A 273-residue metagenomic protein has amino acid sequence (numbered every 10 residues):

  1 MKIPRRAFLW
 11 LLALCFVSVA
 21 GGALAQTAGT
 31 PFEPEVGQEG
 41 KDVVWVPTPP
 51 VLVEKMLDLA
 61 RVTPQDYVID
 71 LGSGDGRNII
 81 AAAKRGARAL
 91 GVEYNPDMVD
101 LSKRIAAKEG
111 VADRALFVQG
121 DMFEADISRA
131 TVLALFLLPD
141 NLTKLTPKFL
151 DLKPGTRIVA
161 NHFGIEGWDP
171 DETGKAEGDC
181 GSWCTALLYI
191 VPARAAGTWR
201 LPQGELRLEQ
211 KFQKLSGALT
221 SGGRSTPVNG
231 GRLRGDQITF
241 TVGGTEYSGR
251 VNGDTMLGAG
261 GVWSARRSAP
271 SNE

Functional and structural regions predicted by a protein language model:
W10-V19: Bacterial N-terminal signal peptides
L24-D66: S-adenosyl-L-methionine
P64-G74: Conserved class I S-adenosyl-L-methionine
D75-A87: Conserved SAM-binding loop of SAM-dependent methyltransferases across substrates and taxa, primarily the Class I
R88-E93: Conserved SAM-binding motif I beta-strand of class I
P96-R129: S-adenosyl-L-methionine
L142-A195: C-terminal substrate-binding/active-site "lid" region of AdoMet-derived donor-dependent transferases
A193-G261: Central antiparallel beta-sheet cores of small beta-barrel/beta-sandwich binding domains
